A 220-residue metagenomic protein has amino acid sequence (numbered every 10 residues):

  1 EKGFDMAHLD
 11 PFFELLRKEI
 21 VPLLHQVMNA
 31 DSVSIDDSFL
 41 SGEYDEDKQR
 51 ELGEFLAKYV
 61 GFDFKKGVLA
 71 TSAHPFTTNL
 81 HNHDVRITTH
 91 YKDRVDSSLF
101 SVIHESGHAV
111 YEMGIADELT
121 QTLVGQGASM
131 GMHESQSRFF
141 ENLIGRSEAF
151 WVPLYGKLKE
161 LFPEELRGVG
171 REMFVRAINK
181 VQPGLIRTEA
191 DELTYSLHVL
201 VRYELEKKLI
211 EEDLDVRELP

Functional and structural regions predicted by a protein language model:
E1-S97: Contiguous, non-catalytic segments that form substrate-binding/exosite surfaces or channel walls
K2-A7, Q26-D36, A116-L123, I144-Y155 (+1 more regions): Inter-helical turn/loop segments and adjacent helix faces that build the functional surface of alpha-helical bundle
F12, D45, N79-H83, Y91-L99 (+4 more regions): Secondary-structure capping and boundary motifs in well-ordered enzyme cores
V21, H25-S32, A57-F62, G107 (+4 more regions): Hydrophobic/aromatic-lined pockets within catalytic cores
D37-F39, S72-P75, G127, L154-E164: A glycine-rich phosphate-binding loop feature that marks nucleotide/adenosyl-phosphate handling sites
G53-L56, V60, N82-V85, Y91 (+2 more regions): An N-terminal structural lobe/cap that precedes and organizes the functional/catalytic core across diverse proteins
Y91-D117, E134-E141, L205: Active-site recognition of the HExxH zinc-binding catalytic motif
I144-P220: Long, amphipathic alpha-helical stalk/connector segments used for oligomerization, subunit docking, or mechanical
